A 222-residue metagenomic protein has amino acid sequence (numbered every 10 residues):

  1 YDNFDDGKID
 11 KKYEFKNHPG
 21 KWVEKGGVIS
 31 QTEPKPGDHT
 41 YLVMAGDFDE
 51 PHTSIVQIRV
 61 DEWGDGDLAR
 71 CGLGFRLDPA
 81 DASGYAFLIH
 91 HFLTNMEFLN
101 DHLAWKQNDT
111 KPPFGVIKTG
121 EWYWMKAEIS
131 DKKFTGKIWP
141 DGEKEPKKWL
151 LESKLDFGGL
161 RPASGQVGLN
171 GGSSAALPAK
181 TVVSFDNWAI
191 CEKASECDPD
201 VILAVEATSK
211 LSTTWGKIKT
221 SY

Functional and structural regions predicted by a protein language model:
Y1-N17, P199-L203, A207-G216: Extracellular carbohydrate-recognition regions
F4, D186-I190: Extracellular beta-strand elements of beta-rich domains used for carbohydrate recognition/degradation or cell-matrix
F4, S54-V56, K118-S130, F134-I138: Short tryptophan-centered beta-strand motifs in secreted/extracellular beta-sheet-rich domains of glycan-recognition
G20-D38: Short carbohydrate-recognition loop motifs
T32-N100: Secretory/extracellular carbohydrate-interaction modules and structurally similar beta-sandwich "look-alikes"
T40-D47, T110-I117, F157: Beta-strand-rich interaction surfaces with strong enrichment in secreted/lumenal proteins
D101-W124: Short, aromatic/His-centered strand-loop micro-motif at the edge of beta-sheets
K147-V183: Flexible glycan-contacting loops in extracellular carbohydrate-active proteins
